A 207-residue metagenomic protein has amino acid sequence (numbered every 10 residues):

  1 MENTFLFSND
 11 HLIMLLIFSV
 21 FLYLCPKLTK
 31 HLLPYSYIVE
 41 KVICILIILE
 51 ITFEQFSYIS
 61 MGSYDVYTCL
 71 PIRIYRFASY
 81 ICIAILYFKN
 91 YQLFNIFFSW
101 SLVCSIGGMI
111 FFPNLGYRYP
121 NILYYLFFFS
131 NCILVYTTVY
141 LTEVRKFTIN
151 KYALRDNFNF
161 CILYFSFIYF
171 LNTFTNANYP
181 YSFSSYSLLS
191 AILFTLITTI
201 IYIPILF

Functional and structural regions predicted by a protein language model:
E2-I17, Y152-L163, T173-F207: Membrane-interface transmembrane-helix boundary segments in multi-pass integral membrane proteins
L12-V20, P71-I81, I110, Y125-Y136: Membrane-embedded alpha-helical segments of multi-pass membrane proteins, especially the transmembrane helices
L22-K27, C82, I133-Y152: Alpha-helical transmembrane segments in multipass membrane proteins, preferentially the mid-helix core
K27-K41, Y87-N95, E143-R155: Membrane-interface helix-boundary motifs at transmembrane edges
S36-L86: A glycine-rich, hydrophobic loop/mini-helix early in the fold
Y37-V42, C69-L70, F94-L102, Y124-F127: Cytoplasmic-side transmembrane-helix entry/capping segments in multi-pass membrane proteins
I47-F56, S101-P113, C161-N172: Aromatic-anchored segments of alpha-helical transmembrane domains
I59-V66, F88-Q92, P113-Y125: Membrane-interface helix caps and helix-loop-helix hairpins in membrane proteins
